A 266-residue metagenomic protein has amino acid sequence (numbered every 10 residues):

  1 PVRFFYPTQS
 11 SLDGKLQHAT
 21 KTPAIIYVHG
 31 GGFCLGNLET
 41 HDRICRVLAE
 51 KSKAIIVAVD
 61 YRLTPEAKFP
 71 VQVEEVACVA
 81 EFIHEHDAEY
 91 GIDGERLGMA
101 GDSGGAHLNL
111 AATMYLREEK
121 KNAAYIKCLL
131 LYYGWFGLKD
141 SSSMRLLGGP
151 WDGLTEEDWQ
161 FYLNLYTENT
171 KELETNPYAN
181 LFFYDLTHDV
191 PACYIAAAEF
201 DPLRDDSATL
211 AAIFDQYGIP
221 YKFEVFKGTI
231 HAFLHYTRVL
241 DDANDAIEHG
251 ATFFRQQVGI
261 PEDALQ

Functional and structural regions predicted by a protein language model:
P1-Q266: Alpha/beta-hydrolase superfamily serine-hydrolase fold, recognizing
